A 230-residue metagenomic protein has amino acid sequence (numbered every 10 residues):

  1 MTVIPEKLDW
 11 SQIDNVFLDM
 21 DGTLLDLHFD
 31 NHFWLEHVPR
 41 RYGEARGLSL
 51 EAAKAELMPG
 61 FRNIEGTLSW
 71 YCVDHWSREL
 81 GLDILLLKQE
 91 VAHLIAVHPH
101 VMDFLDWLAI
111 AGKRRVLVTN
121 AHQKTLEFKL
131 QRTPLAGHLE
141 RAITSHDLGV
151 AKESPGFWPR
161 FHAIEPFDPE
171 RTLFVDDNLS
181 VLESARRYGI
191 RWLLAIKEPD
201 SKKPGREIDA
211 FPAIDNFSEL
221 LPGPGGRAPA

Functional and structural regions predicted by a protein language model:
M1-V16, D106, H122-Q123, E127-A230: Asp-based, Mg2+/Mn2+-dependent phosphohydrolase catalytic module
V3-D103, H122-K124: N-terminal helical cap/lid subdomain that shapes the substrate entry/recognition surface in HAD-like hydrolases
G43, S77, V91, V116 (+3 more regions): Short, flexible active-site loop motifs that bind/organize anionic cofactors or intermediates
L48, L82, K113, F167 (+1 more regions): Short glycine/serine/threonine/alanine-rich loop segments
H100-G112: Catalytic-core regions built around general acid/base machinery
G112-V116, P169-T172: Short active-site oxyanion
